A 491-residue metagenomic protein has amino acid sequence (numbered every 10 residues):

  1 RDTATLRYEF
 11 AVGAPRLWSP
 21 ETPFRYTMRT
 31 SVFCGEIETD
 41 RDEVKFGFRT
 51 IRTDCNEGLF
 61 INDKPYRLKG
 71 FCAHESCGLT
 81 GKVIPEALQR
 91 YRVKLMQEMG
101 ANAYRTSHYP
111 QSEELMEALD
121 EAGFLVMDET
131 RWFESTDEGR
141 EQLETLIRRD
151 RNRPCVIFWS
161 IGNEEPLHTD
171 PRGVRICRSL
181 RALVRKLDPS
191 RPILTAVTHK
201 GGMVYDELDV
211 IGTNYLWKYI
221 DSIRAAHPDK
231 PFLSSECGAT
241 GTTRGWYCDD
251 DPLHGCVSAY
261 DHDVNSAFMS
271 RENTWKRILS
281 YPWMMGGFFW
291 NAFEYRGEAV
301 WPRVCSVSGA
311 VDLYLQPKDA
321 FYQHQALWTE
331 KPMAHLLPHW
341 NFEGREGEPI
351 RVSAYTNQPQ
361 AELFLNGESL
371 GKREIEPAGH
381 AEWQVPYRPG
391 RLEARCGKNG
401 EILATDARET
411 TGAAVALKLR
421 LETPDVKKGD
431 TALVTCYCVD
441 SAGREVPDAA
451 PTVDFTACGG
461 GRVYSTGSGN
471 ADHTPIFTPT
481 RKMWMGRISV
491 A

Functional and structural regions predicted by a protein language model:
R1-H108, M116-A118, G123-V126, G139-Q142 (+6 more regions): Secreted/periplasmic carbohydrate-active enzymes, especially glycoside hydrolases
A87-M99, A103-E346, E376: Substrate-binding/catalytic cleft of secreted carbohydrate-active enzymes, primarily glycoside hydrolases
